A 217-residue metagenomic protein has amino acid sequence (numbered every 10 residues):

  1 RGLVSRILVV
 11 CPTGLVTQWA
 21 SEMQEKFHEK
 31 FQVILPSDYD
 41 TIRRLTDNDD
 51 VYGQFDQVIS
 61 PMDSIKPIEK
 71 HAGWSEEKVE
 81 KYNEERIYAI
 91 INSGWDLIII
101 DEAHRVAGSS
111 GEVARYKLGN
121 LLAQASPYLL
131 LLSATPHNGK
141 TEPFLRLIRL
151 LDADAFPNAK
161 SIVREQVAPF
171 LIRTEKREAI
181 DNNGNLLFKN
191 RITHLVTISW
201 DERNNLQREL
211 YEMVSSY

Functional and structural regions predicted by a protein language model:
R1, Q18, Q24, K140-L151: PAPS/PAP-binding and catalytic site of the sulfotransferase fold
R1-W19, A125-S126: Conserved SF1/SF2 helicase motif Ia
P12, P36, A134: Cofactor-binding loop segments of dinucleotide-utilizing enzymes, especially the Rossmann-like FAD- and NAD(P)+-binding
L15-T41, L151-D154: Conserved helix-turn-beta segment of the N-terminal RecA-like "Helicase ATP-binding" lobe in SF1/SF2 helicases
T41-V58, A72-W74: Conserved motor-coupling elements within RecA-like helicase/translocase cores
Q54-P67, A72, E80-W95, R105-P127 (+2 more regions): Inter-lobe coupling linker of SF2 helicases/translocases
D101-E102: Walker B catalytic acidic pair
